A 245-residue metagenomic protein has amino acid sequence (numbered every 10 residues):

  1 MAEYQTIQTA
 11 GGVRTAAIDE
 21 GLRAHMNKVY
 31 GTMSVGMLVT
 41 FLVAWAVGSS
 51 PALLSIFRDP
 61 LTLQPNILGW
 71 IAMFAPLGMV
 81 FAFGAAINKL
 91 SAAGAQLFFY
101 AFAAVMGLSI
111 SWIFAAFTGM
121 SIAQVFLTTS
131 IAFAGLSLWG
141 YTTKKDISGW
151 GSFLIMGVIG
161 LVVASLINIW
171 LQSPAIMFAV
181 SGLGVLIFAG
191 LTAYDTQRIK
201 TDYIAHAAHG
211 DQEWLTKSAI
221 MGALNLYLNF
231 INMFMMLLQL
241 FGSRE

Functional and structural regions predicted by a protein language model:
M1-E245: A hydrophobic alpha-helical transmembrane-helix feature that marks the membrane cores and membrane-interface segments
